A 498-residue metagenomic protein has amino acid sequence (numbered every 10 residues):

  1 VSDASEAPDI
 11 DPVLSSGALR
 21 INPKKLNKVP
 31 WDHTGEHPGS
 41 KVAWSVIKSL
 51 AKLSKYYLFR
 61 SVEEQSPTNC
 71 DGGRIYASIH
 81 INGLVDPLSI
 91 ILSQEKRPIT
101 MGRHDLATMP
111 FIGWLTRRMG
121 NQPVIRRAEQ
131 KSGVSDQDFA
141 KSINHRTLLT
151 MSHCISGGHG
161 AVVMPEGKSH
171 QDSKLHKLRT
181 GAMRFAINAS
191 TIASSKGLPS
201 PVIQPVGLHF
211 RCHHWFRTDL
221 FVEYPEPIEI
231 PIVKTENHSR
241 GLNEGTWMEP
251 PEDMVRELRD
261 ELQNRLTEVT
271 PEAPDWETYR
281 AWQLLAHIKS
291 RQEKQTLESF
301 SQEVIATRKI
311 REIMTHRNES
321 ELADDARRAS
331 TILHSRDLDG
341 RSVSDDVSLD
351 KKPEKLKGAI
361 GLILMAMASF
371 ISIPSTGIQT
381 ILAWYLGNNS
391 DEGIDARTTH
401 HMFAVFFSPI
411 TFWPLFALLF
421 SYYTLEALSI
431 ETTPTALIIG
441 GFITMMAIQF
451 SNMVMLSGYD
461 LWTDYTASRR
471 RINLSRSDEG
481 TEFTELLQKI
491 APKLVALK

Functional and structural regions predicted by a protein language model:
V1-L84, S93-I99, W114-R117, Q137-S156 (+3 more regions): Membrane-interfacial terminal anchoring regions of lipid-handling membrane enzymes
T100-H104: Short internal beta-strands
D105-L115, M119: Membrane helical hairpin/interfacial module
A128, P165-S169, I228: Short, histidine-centered active-site or binding-site loop motifs used for metal coordination, general acid-base
A128-Q130, V134: Polar-ligand-bearing catalytic/cofactor-coordination segments of membrane-embedded or membrane-tethered inner-membrane
L148-M183: Catalytic-site beta-strand/loop segments enriched in glycine and acidic/polar residues
G181-I192: An active-site-proximal "capping" alpha-helix that borders the catalytic cofactor pocket
